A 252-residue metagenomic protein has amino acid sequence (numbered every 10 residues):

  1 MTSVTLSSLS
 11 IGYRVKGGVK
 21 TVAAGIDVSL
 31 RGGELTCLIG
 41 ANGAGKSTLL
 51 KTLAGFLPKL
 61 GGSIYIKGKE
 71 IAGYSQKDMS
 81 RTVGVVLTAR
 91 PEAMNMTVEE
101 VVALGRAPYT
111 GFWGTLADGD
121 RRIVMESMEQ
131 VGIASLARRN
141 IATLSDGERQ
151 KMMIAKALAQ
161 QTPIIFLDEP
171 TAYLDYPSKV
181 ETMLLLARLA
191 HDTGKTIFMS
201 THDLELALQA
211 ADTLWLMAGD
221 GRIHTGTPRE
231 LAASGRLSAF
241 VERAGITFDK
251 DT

Functional and structural regions predicted by a protein language model:
V4, A23-G25: Conserved structural motif at the start of ABC-family nucleotide-binding domains
I39-A41: The feature captures the beta-strand-to-loop junction immediately N-terminal to the Walker
A54: Helix-to-loop junction immediately C-terminal to a conserved catalytic motif
G62-E70, M79: Conserved ABC transporter NBD signature motif
D118-L136: Conserved ABC ATPase "signature" region
N140-L144: Conserved ABC ATPase signature
I165-D168: Catalytic Walker B motif of ABC-type/P-loop ATPase nucleotide-binding domains
